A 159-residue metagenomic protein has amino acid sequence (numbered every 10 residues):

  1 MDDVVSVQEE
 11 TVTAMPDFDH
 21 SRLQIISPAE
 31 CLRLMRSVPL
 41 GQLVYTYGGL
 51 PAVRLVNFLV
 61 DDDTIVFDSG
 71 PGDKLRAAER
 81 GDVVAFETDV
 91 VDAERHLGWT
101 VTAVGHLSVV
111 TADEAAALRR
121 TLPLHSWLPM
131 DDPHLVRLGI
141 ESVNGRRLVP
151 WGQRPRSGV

Functional and structural regions predicted by a protein language model:
D2-L23, A85, V90-V159: Charged, gly/pro-rich active-site loop segments
D17-Q42: Short, basic/aromatic recognition patches
S27-P28, P71, R120: Amphipathic coiled-coil/heptad-repeat helices and related helical stalk/stem segments that mediate oligomerization
V38-G70, F86: Short beta-strand segments
N57, L75-R76, S126-L128: Short secondary-structure boundary/capping segments
P71-D73, V90-V91: Short, acidic/turn-prone active-site loops that include or flank metal/cofactor- and phosphate-binding residues
D73-L75, G152: Short, surface-exposed beta-strand-loop junctions and turns on beta-sheet-rich folds
